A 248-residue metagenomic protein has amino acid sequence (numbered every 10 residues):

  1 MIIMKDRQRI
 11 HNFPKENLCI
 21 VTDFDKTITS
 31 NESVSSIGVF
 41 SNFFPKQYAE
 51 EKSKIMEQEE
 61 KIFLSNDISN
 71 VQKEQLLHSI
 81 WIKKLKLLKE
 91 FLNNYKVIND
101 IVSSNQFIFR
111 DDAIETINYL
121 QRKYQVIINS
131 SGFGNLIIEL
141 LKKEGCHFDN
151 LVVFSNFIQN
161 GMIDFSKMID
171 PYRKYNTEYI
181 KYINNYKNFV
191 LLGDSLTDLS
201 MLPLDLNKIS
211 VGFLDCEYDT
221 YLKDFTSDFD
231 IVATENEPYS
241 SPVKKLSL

Functional and structural regions predicted by a protein language model:
M1-F157, F229: Alpha-helical substrate-recognition element adjacent to the catalytic core
S104-I128, G132-L248: C-terminal cap/substrate-recognition subdomain and adjoining C-terminal extension of metal-dependent phosphatase-like
